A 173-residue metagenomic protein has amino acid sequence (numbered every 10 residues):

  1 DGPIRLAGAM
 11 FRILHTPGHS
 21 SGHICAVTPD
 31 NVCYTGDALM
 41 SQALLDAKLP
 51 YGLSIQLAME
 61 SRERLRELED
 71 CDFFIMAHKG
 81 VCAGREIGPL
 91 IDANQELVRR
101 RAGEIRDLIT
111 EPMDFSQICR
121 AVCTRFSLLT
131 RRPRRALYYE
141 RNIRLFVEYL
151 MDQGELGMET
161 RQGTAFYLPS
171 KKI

Functional and structural regions predicted by a protein language model:
D1-A7: Active-site HxH/HxHxD metal-binding segment of metal-dependent hydrolases
I4, I24-A26, Y167: Well-ordered beta-strand positions enriched in small/hydrophobic/aromatic, beta-favoring residues
A7, P29, R161-G163: Structural motif
M10-A102: Metallo-beta-lactamase
D107-I173: C-terminal regulatory/interaction regions
